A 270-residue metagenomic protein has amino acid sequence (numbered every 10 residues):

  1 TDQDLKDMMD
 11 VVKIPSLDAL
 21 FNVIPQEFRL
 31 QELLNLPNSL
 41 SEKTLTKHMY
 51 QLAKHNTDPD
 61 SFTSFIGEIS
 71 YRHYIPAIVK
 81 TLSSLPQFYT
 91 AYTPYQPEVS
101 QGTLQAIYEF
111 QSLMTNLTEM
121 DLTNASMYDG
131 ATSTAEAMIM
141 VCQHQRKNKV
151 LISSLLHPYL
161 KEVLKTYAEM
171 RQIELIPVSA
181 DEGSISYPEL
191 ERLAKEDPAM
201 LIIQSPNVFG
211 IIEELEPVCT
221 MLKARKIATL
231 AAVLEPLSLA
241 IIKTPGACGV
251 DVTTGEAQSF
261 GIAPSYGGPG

Functional and structural regions predicted by a protein language model:
T1-L34, I66-I69, Y74: N-terminal leader/transition segments
M9-V12, P37-T44, Q87, Y95-A106 (+6 more regions): Catalytic cores of large soluble enzymes that bind and process phosphate-bearing ligands
I24-E32, T57-S61, Q145-R146, D251-G255: Short acidic (Asp/Glu) and glycine-rich catalytic loops that position anionic groups and cofactors
F28-E109, T115: N-terminal entrance/gating region of PLP-dependent enzymes' catalytic architecture
S41-T46, Q111, T123-R146: Conserved beta-loop-alpha segment that forms the PLP phosphate-binding cup at the N-terminus of a helix
P59-F62, N124-A125, V178: Flexible, glycine/charged-enriched surface loops at secondary-structure junctions
L85-P97, L113-E119, Q145-R146, A168-I176 (+1 more regions): Gly-rich Lys/Arg/Thr-decorated short loops/hinges at beta-loop-alpha junctions or inter-strand turns that position
T132-G270: Conserved PLP-enzyme active-site core in the AAT-like
